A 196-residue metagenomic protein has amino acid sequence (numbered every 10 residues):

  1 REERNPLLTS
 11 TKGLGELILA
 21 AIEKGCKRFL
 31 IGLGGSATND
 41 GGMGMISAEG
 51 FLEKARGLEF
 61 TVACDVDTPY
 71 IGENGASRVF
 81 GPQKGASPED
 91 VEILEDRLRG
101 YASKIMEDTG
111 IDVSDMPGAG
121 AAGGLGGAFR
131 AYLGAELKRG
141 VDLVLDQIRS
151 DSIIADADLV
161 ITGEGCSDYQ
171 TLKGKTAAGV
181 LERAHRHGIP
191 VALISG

Functional and structural regions predicted by a protein language model:
R1-G196: N-terminal loops that bind phosphate or other acidic moieties and the adjacent beta-alpha structural core
